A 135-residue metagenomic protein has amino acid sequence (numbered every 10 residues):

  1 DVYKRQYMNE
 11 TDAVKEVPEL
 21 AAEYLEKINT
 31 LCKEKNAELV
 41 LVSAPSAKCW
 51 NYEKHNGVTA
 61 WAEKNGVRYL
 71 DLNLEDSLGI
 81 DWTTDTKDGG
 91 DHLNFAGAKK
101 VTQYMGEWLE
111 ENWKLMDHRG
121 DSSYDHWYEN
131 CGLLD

Functional and structural regions predicted by a protein language model:
D1-K35, G120-D135: Secreted/periplasmic serine-hydrolase-like ester/acetyl group-modifying domain
V2, V14-V17, A21, V40-V42 (+4 more regions): Extended aliphatic helical segments
N9-D12, V40-A44, W82-D91: Short, local alpha-helical segments
A13, A21-A22, A37, A44-A47 (+3 more regions): A sequence-composition feature that detects small, non-aromatic residues
V17-E19, A47-K54: Acidic-and-aromatic substrate-binding clefts and catalytic sites of carbohydrate-active enzymes
E26-N51: Active-site segments of SGNH/GDSL-like serine hydrolases that catalyze O-acetyl group transfer/hydrolysis on lipids
K54-D135: C-terminal regions of proteins
